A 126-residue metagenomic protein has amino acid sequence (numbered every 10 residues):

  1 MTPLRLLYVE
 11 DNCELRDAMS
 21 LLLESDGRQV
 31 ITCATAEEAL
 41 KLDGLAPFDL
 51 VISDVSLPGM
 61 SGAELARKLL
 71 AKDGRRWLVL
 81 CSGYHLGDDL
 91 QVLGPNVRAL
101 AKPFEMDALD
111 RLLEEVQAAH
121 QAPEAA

Functional and structural regions predicted by a protein language model:
N12-I31: Two-component/phosphorelay signaling modules centered on CheY-like receiver
T32-L50: Acidic, metal-coordinating helix/loop segments flanking the phosphotransfer/catalytic sites of two-component signaling
T35, S61-L65: Acidic catalytic/metal-coordinating carboxylates
D43-A46, K68-R76, V92: Conserved phosphotransfer cores of two-component systems
D54: Active-site residues of response regulator receiver
P58: The feature encodes the CheY-like receiver
F104-V116, Q121-A125: C-terminal output helix
